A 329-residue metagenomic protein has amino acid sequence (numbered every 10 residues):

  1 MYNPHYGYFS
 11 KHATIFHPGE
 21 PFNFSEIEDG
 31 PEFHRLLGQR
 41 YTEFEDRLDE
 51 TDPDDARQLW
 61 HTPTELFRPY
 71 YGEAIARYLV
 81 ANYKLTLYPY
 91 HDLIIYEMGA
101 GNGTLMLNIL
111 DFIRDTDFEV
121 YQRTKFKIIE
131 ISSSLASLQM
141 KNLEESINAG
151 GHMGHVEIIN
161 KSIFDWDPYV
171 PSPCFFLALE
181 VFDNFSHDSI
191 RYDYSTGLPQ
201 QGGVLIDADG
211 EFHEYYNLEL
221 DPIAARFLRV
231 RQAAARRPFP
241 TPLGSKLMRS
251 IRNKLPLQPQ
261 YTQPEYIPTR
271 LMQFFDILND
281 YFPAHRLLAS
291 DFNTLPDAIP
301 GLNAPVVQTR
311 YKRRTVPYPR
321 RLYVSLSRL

Functional and structural regions predicted by a protein language model:
M1-Y96, N102-P173, I190: Rossmann-like AdoMet
A100-G101, V181: Beta-hairpin (beta-strand-turn-beta-strand) motif
P171-L329: Class I S-adenosyl-L-methionine
